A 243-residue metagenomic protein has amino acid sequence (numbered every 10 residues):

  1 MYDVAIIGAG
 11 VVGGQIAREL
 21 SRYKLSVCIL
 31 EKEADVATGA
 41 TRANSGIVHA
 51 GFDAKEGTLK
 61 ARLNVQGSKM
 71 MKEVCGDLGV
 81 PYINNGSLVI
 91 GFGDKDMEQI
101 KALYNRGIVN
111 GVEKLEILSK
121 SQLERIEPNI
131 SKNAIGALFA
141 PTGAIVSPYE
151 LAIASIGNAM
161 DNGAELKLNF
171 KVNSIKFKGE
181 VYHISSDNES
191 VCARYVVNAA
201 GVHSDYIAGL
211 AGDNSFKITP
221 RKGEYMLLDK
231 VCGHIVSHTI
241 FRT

Functional and structural regions predicted by a protein language model:
Y2-I29: N-terminal Rossmann-like FAD-binding beta1-loop-alpha1 element of flavoenzymes
I7, A50, N198-A199: Redox-cofactor binding/interface segments in oxidoreductases and associated redox assembly factors
V12, D35, H203: Conserved Rossmann-like nucleotide-cofactor binding loop
Q15, I175-T243: Flavin-dependent oxidoreductases
S21-A43: Glycine-rich FAD pyrophosphate-binding loop
E31, N84, S119-K120, L168-F170 (+1 more regions): Short loop/edge segments at beta-strand edges and connector loops that shape dinucleotide/nucleotide cofactor-binding
G46-I126, I135: Dinucleotide-binding Rossmann-like beta1-alpha1 core, especially the glycine-rich loop that anchors the ADP
L138-Y195, A199: Helical element adjacent to the flavin cofactor pocket in flavoenzyme catalytic cores
